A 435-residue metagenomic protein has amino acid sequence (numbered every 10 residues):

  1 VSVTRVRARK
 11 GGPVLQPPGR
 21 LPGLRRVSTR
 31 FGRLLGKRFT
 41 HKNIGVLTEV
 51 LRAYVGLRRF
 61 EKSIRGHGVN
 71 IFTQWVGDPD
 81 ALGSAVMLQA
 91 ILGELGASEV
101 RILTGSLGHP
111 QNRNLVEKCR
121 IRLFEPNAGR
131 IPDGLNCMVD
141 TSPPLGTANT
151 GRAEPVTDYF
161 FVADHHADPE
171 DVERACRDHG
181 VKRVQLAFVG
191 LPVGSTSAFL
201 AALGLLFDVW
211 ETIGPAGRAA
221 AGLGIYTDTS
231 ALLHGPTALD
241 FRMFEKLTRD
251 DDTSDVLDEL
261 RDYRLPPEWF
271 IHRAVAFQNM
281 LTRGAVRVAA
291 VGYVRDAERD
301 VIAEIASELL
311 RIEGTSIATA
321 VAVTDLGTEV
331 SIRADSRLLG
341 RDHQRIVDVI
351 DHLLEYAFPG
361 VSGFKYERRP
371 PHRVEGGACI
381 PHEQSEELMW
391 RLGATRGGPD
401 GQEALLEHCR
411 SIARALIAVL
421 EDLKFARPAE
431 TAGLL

Functional and structural regions predicted by a protein language model:
G11-L51: Helix-enriched interaction subdomains in cytosolic or periplasmic regions, typified by TIR/SEFIR signaling/NADase cores
R38-V69, A97-E99, L281-L435: Gly/His-enriched, cation/cofactor- and phosphate-binding structural elements
G68-I131: Anionic-ligand anchoring segments at beta-strand to alpha-helix junctions in alpha/beta enzyme folds, i.e., glycine
V69-W75, G224-Y226, A289-A290: Short glycine-rich or small-residue beta-strand-to-loop segments that form or flank ligand, phosphate, metal/Fe-S
D78, L88, C137, D164 (+3 more regions): Divalent metal-coordination and catalytic microenvironments
E117-L186: Active-site cofactor/cluster-binding pocket
F161, H165-K246, D250, E355-A357 (+4 more regions): Short alpha-helices
T229-T324: Mixed-charge interfacial surface used for oligomerization/domain docking and macromolecular partner engagement
